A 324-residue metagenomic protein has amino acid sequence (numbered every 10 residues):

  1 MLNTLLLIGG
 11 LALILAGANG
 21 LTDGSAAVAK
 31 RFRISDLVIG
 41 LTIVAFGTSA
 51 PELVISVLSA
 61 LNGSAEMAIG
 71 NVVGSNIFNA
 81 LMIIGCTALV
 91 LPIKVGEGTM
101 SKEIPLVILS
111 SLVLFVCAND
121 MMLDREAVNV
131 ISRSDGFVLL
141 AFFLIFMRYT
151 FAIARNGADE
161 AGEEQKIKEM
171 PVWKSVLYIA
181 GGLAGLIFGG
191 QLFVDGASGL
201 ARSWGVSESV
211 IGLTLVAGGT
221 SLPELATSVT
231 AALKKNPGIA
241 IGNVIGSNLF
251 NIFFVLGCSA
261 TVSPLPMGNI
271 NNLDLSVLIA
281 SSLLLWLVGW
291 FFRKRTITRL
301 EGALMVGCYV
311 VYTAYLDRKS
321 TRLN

Functional and structural regions predicted by a protein language model:
M1-N324: Hydrophobic alpha-helical segments, chiefly the membrane-spanning helices and signal/signal-anchor peptides
